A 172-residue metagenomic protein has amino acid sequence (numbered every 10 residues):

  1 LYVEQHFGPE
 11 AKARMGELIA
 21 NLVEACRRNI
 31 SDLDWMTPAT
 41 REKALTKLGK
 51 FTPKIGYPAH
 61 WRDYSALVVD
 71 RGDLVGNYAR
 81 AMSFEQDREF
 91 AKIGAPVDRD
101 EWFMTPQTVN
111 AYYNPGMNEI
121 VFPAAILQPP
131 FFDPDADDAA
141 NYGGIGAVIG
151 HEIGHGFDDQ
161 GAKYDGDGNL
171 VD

Functional and structural regions predicted by a protein language model:
V3-E152, G156-D172: Intrinsically disordered, low-complexity linker/terminal regions across diverse proteins
